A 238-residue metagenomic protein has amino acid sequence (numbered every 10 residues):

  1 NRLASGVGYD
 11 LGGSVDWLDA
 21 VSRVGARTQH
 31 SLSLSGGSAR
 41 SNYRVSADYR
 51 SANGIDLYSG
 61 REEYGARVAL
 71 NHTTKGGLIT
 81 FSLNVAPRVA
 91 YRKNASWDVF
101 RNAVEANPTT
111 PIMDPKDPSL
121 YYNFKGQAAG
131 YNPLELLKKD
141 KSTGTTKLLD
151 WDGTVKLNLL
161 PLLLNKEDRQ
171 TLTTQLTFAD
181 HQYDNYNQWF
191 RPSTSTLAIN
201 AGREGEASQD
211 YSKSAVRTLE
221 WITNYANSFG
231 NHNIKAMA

Functional and structural regions predicted by a protein language model:
N1, N231-A238: Short, intrinsically disordered, charge-balanced linker/junction segments flanking boundaries in proteins
N1-G8: Conserved small-residue
Y9-D48, A52-S59, G65-L148, N187 (+3 more regions): Flexible loop and strand-edge segments within Gram-negative outer membrane beta-barrel domains
H30, W151, K156: Phosphate-interacting basic helix/loop segments used at nucleotide- and nucleic-acid interfaces
V45-A47, F81-L83, G153, T174-F178 (+1 more regions): Membrane-embedded beta-strand positions of outer-membrane beta-barrel proteins
R61, L70, T146-L148, L157-T173: A conserved hydrophobic secondary-structure block that centers on an alpha-helix together with its immediately flanking
A66-V68, L172, L176, L219: Extended, hydrophobic alpha-helical segments in both membrane/secreted and soluble proteins
